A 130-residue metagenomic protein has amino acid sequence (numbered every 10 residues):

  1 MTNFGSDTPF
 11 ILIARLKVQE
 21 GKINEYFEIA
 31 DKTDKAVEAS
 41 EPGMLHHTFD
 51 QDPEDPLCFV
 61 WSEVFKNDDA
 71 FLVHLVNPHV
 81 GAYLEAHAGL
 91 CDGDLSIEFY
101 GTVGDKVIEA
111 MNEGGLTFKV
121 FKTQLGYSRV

Functional and structural regions predicted by a protein language model:
M1-D7, S128-V130: Basic/polar N-terminal segments that are highly enriched at the extreme N-terminus, encompassing both cleavable
T2, D34-V60, L90-D92: Short, glycine- and small/hydrophobic-rich beta-strand elements in well-ordered beta-sheets
T8-P9, P56: Coil-to-beta-strand transition motifs
P9-K17: Active-site-flanking beta-strand signature of metal-NTP-handling nucleotidyl enzymes and homologous cyclase-like
V18-F27: Short, surface-exposed ligand-recognition loops at beta-strand->loop->(often short) alpha-helix junctions that present
F27-A30, V76: Amphipathic, non-transmembrane alpha-helical scaffold segments
A36-M44, V64-K122: An amphipathic, aromatic/His-enriched active-site/gating alpha helix that lines ligand/cofactor pockets
